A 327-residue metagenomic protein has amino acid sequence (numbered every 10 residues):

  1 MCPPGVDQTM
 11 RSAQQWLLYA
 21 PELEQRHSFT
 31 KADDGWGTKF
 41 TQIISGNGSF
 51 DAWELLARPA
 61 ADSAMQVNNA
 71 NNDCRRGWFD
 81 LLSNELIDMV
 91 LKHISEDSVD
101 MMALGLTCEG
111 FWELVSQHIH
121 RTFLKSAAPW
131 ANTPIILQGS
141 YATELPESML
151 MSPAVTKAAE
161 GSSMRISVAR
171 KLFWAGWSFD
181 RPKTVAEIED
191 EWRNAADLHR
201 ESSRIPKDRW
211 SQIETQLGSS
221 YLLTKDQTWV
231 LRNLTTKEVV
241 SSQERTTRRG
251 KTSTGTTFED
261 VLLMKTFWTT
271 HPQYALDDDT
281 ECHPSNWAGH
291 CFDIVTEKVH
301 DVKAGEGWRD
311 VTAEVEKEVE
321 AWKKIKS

Functional and structural regions predicted by a protein language model:
M1-P4: N-terminal accessory segments that precede or flank the first globular/catalytic domain
V6-Q8, Q14-L231, K237-V239: Skp1-binding F-box subdomain of Cullin-RING ligase substrate receptors
T9-R11, Y19, S28-T30, G218-S327: Fungal C-terminal region signature
